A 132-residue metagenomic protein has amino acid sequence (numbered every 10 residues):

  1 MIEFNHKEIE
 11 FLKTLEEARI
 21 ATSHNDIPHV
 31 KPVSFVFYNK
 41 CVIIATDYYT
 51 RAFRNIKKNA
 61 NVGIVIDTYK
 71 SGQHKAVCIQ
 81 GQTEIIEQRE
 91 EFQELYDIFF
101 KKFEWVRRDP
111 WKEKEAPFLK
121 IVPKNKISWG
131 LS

Functional and structural regions predicted by a protein language model:
M1-A18: Extreme N-terminal tail/first-helix region
I2-E3, K75-S132: Charged, gly/pro-rich active-site loop segments
L12-K13, K57, F100: Alpha-helix boundary recognition
L15-Y48, I56, I64-I66: Short beta-strand segments
D26-I27, S71-Q73: Short glycine/serine/proline-enriched coil/turn segments at secondary-structure junctions
Y48-Y49, N61-I66, D97-R107: Short acidic (Asp/Glu) patches
T50-A52, S71: Short, surface-exposed beta-strand-loop junctions and turns on beta-sheet-rich folds
